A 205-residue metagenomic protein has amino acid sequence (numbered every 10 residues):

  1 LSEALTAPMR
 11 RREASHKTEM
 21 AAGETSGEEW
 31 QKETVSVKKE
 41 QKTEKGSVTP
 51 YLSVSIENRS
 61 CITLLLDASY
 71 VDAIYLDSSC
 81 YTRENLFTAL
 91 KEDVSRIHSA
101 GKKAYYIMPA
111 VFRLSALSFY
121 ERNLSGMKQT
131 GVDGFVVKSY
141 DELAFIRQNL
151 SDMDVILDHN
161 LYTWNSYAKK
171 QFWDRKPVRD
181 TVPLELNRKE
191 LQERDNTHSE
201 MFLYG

Functional and structural regions predicted by a protein language model:
L1-G205: Non-catalytic helical/linker scaffolds that mediate oligomerization, partner binding, and domain coupling around large
